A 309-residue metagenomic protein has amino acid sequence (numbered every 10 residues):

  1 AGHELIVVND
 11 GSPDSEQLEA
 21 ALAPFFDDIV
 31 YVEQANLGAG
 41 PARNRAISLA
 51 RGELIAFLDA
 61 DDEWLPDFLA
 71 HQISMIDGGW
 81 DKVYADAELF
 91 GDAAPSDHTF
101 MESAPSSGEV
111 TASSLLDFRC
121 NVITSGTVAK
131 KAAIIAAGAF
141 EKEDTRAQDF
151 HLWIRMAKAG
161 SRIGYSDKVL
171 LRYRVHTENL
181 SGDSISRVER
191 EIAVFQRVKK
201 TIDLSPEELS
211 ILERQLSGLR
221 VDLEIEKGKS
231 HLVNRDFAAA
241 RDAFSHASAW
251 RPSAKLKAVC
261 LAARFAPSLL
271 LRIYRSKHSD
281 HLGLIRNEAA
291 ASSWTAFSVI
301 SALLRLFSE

Functional and structural regions predicted by a protein language model:
A1-E33: Acidic donor-binding segment of Leloir-type glycosyltransferases
E16-L18, R43, W64-L69, A93-A94 (+1 more regions): Acidic donor-diphosphate engagement hotspot in glycosyltransferases and nucleotidyltransferases that stabilizes
Q17, Q34-A50: Glycine-rich, basic loop-to-helix element that forms the pyrophosphate-binding segment of sugar-nucleotide handling
I55: Short aromatic/hydrophobic "clamp" motif used to bind/position activated sugar donors
D67-T99: Conserved donor NDP-sugar-binding/catalytic core segment of glycosyltransferases
P105-E191: Conserved nucleotide-sugar donor-binding catalytic segment
S161, V169-T177, G182-E207, L232-A249 (+1 more regions): Catalytic core of nucleotide-sugar-dependent glycosyltransferases
K229-E309: Membrane-interface aromatic/basic loop that binds lipid-linked glycans or pyrophosphate carriers, typified by
